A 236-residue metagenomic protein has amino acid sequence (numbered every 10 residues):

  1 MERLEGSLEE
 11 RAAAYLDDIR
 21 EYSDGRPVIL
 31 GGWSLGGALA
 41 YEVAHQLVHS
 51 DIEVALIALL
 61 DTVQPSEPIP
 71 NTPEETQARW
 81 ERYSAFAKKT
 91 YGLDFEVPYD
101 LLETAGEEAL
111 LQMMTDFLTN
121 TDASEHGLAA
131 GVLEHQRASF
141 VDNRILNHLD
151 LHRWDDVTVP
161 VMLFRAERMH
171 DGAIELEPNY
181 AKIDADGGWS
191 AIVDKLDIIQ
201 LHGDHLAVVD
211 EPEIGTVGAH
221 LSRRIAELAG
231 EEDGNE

Functional and structural regions predicted by a protein language model:
M1-E236: A hydrolase-biased, glycine/serine/histidine/acidic-enriched motif that marks catalytic-domain neighborhoods in diverse
